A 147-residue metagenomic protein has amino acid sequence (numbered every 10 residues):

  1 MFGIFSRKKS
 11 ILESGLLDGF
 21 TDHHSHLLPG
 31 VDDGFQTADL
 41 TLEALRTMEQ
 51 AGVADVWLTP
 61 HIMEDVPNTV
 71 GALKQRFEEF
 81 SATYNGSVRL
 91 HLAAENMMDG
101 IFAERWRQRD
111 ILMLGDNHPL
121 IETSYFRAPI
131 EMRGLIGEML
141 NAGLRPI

Functional and structural regions predicted by a protein language model:
M1-S87: An N-terminally biased module of ancient metal coordination in phosphate/nucleic-acid-related enzymes
T69-I147: Extended substrate/RNA-proximal surfaces in nucleic-acid metabolism proteins
